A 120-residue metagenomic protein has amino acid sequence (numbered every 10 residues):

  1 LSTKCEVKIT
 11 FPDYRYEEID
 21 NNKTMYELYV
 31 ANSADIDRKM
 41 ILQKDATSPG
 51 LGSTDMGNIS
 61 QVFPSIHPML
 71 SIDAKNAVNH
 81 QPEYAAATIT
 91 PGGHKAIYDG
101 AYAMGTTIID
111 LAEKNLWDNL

Functional and structural regions predicted by a protein language model:
L1-L120: Metal-dependent amide/peptide-bond hydrolase catalytic core, centered on the "pita-bread" metallohydrolase fold
